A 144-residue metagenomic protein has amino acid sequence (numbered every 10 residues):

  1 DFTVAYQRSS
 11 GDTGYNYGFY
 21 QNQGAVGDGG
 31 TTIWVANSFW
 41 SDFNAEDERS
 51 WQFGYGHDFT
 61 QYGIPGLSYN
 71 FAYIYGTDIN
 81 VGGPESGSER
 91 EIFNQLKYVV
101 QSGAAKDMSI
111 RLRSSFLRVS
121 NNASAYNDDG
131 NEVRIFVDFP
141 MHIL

Functional and structural regions predicted by a protein language model:
D1-P65: Extracellular/periplasmic loop regions
D1-V4, F53, L67-F71, N94 (+2 more regions): Transmembrane beta-strands of outer-membrane beta-barrel proteins
Y6-D12, R49, F59, Y73-I79 (+4 more regions): Transmembrane beta-strands of outer-membrane beta-barrel pores
T32, F53, N94-L96, D129-L144: Outer-membrane beta-barrel "beta-signal"
S38-D42, I79-P84, S120-A125: Extracellular loop and loop/strand-boundary signature of outer-membrane beta-barrel proteins
D47-W51, S86-I92, N127-V133: Residues that define the transmembrane beta-barrel architecture of outer-membrane proteins
T60-L67, Q101-I110, H142-L144: Short loop/turn motifs that connect adjacent beta-strands in outer-membrane beta-barrel proteins
G66-Q95: C-terminal/domain-terminus segments
